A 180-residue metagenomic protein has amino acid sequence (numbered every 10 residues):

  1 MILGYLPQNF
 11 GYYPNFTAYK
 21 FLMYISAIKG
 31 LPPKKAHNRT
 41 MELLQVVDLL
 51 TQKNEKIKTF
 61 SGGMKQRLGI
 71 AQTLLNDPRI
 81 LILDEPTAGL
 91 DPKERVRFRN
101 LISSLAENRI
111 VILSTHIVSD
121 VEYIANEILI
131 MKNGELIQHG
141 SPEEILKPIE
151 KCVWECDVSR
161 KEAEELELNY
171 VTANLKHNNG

Functional and structural regions predicted by a protein language model:
M23, A27, K34-Q52: Conserved ABC ATPase "signature" region
K56-F60: Conserved ABC ATPase signature
I70: Hydrophobic anchor residue at the start of the ABC signature
D77: Conserved catalytic motifs of ABC-family nucleotide-binding domains
L81-D84: Catalytic Walker B motif of ABC-type/P-loop ATPase nucleotide-binding domains
F98-G180: ABC transporter nucleotide-binding domain
